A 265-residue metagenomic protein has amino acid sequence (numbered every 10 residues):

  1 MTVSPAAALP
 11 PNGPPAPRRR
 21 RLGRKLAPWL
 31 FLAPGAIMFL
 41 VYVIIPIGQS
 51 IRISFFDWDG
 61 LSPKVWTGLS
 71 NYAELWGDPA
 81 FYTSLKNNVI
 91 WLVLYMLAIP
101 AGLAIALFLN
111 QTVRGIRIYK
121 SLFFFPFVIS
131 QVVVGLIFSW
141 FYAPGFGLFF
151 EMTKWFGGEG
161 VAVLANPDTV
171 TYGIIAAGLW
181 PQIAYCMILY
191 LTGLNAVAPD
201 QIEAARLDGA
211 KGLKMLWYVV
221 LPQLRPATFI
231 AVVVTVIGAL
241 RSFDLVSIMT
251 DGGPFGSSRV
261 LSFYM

Functional and structural regions predicted by a protein language model:
M1-L32, R114-I116: Transmembrane alpha-helical segments of polytopic membrane transport and secretion proteins
R24-M265: A structural signal for multi-pass alpha-helical bundles of membrane permease subunits that mediate small-molecule
